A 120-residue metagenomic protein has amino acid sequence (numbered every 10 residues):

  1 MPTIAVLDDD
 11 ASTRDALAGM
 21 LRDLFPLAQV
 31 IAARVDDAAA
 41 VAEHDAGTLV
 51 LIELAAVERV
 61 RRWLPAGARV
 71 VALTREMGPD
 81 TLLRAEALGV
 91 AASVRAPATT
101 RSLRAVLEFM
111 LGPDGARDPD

Functional and structural regions predicted by a protein language model:
A11-A33: Two-component/phosphorelay signaling modules centered on CheY-like receiver
I31-L49: Acidic, metal-coordinating helix/loop segments flanking the phosphotransfer/catalytic sites of two-component signaling
A55-G67: Short amphipathic alpha-helix used as the core "switch/output" element in two-component signaling
E76-A92: Alpha4 helix (beta4-alpha4-beta5 surface) of REC/receiver domains from two-component response regulators
D80, A98-L107: C-terminal output helix
A91-V94, T100: Conserved phosphoryl-transfer motifs of two-component systems
E108-D120: The C-terminal output helix
